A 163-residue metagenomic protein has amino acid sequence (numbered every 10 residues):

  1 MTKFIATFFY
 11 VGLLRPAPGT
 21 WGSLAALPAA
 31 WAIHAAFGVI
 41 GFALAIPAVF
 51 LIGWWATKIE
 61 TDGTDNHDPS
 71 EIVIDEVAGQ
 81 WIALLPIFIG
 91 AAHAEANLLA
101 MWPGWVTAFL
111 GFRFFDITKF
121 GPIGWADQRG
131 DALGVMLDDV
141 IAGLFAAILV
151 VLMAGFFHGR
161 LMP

Functional and structural regions predicted by a protein language model:
M1-L24, W55-L84, F112-A146: Interhelical loop and helix-boundary elements at the membrane-water interface of polytopic inner-membrane proteins
K3-F4, S23, G38, F42 (+4 more regions): Residue-level signature of transmembrane alpha-helical entry/exit and packing/kink sites in multi-pass membrane
P16-W21, I46-I52, A78-L99: Hydrophobic alpha-helical transmembrane segments
A30-A43, L84-G104, L152-P163: Helix-coil boundary and interhelical linker segments in multi-pass alpha-helical membrane proteins
W31, I46-W55, G79, F88 (+2 more regions): Alpha-helical transmembrane segments of multi-pass membrane proteins
A32-P47, D65, I123-L133, M162-P163: Membrane interface segments of multi-pass transport proteins and intramembrane proteases
P47, I72-V77, M153-F156: Short, surface-exposed, charge-dense and proline/glycine-enriched linear segments
